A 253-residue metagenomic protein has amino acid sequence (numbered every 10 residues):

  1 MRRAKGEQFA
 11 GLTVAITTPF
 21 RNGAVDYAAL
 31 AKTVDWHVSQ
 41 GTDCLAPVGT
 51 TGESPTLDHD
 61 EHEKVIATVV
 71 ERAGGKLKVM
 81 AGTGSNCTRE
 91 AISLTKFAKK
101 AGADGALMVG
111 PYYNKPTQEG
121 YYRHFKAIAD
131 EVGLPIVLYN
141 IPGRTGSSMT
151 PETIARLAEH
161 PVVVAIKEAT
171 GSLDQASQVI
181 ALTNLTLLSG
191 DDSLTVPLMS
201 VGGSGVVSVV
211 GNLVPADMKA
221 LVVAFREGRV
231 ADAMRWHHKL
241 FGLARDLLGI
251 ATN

Functional and structural regions predicted by a protein language model:
R2-G146, I154-R156: Active-site beta->alpha loop and helix N-cap motifs at the rims of alpha/beta catalytic domains
V48-G49, A251-N253: Juxtamembrane/interface motifs at transmembrane-helix termini
D130, P142-A251: Catalytic alpha/beta core domains of metabolic enzymes, predominantly
